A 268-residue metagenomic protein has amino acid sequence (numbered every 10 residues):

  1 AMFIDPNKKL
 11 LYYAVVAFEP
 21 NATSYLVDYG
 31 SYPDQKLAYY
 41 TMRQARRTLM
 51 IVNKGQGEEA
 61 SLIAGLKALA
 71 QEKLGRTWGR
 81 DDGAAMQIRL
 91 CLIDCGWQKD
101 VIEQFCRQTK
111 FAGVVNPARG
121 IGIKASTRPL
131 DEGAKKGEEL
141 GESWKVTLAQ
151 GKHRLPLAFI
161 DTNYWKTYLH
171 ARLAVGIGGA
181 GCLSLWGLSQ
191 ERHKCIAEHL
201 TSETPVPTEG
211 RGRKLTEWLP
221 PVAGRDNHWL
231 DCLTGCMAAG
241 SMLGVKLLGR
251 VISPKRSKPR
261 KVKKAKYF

Functional and structural regions predicted by a protein language model:
A1-N7: Two-metal-ion RNase H-like nuclease active-site motif
M2, T23-G212, K255-F268: Mg2+-dependent endonuclease catalytic cores in nucleic-acid-processing enzymes, primarily RNase H-like
N7, A17-N21: Short acidic-glycine loop/turn motifs at beta-strand connectors
L10-L11, K73, K99, T109-G113 (+2 more regions): A generic secondary-structure signal for well-formed alpha-helical elements
Y13-V15: Short beta-strand scaffold segments in enzyme catalytic cores
C195-L248: Extracellular low-complexity, Gly/Ser/Thr-rich intrinsically disordered linkers and protease-sensitive activation/hinge
R250-S253: Short, Lys/Arg-enriched, Gly/Pro-containing loop segments at transmembrane-helix junctions of multi-pass membrane
